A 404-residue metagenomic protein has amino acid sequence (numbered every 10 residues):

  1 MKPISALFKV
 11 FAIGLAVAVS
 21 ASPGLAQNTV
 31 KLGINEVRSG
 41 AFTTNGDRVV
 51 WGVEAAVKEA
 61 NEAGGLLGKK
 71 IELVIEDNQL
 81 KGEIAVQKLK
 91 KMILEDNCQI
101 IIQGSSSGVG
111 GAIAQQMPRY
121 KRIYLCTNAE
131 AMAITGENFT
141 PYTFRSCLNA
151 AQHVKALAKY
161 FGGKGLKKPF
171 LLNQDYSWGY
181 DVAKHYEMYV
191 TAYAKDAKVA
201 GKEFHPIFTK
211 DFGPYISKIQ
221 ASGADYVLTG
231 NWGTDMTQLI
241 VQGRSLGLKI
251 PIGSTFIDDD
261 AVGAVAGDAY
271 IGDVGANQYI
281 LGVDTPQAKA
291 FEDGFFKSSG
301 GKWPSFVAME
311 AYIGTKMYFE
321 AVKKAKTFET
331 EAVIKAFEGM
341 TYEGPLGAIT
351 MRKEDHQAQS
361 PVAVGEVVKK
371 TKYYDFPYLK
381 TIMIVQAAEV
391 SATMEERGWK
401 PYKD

Functional and structural regions predicted by a protein language model:
S20-A26: Sec/Tat signal peptide C-region and signal peptidase I cleavage site
T29, T44-W51, E59, G65-G136 (+3 more regions): Beta-alpha junction/loop-to-helix N-cap segments that form part of ligand/metal-binding clefts
V30, T341, P345-D404: Solvent-exposed, acidic/polar segments of extracytosolic/periplasmic ligand-binding ectodomains
G33-E54, E76-E83, S105-S106, L172-D181 (+2 more regions): Extracytoplasmic "Venus flytrap"
N78, L125, M132-I134, I207 (+2 more regions): Venus flytrap/periplasmic-binding-protein-like
Q87, M132-A133, T140-L246, L281-A290: Extracellular/periplasmic Venus flytrap/periplasmic-binding protein
M92-S105, L125-T127, F170-N173, G223-G233 (+3 more regions): Periplasmic-binding protein-like
I240-I313, V322-F328, T371, P377-K403: Extracellular/periplasmic periplasmic-binding protein-like sensory domains
